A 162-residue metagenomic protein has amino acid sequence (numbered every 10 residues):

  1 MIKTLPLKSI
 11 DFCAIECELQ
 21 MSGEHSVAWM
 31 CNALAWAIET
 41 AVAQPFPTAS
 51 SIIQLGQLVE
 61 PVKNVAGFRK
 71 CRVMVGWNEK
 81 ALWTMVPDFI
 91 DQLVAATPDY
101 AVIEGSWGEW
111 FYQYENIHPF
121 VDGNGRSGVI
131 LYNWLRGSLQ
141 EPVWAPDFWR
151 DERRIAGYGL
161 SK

Functional and structural regions predicted by a protein language model:
M1-K162: FIC/Doc superfamily catalytic core
